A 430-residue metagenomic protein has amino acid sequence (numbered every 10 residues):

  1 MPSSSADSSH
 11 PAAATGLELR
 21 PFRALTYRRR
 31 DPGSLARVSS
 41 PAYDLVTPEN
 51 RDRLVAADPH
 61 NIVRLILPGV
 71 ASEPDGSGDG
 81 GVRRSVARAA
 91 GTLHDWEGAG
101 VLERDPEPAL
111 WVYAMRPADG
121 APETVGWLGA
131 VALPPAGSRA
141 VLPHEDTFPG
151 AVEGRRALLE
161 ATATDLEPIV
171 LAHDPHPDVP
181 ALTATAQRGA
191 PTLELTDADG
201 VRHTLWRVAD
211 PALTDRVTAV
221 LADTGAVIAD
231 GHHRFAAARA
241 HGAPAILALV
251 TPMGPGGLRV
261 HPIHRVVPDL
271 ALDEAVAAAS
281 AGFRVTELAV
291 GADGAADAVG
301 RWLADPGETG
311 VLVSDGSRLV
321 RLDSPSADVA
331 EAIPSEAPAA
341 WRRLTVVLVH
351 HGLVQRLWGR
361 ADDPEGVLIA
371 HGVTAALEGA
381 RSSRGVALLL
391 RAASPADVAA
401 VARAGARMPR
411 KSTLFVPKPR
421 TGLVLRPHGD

Functional and structural regions predicted by a protein language model:
P2-D430: Surface-exposed, charge/polar-rich loops and edge strands
